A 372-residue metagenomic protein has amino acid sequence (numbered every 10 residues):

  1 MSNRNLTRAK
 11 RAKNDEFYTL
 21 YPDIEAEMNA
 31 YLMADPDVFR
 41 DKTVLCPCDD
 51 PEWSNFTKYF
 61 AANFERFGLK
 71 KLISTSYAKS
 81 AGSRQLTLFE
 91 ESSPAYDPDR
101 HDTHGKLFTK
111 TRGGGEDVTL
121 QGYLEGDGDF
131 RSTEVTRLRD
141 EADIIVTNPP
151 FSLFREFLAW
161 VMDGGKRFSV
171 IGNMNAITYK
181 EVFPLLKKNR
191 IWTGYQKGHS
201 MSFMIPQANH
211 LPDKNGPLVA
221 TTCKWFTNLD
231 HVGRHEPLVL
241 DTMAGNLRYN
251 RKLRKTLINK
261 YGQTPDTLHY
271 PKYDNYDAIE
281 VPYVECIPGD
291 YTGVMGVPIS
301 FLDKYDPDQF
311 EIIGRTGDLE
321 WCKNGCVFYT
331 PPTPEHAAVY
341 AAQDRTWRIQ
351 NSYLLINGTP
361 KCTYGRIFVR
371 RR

Functional and structural regions predicted by a protein language model:
M1-R372: Class I S-adenosyl-L-methionine-dependent methyltransferase catalytic core
